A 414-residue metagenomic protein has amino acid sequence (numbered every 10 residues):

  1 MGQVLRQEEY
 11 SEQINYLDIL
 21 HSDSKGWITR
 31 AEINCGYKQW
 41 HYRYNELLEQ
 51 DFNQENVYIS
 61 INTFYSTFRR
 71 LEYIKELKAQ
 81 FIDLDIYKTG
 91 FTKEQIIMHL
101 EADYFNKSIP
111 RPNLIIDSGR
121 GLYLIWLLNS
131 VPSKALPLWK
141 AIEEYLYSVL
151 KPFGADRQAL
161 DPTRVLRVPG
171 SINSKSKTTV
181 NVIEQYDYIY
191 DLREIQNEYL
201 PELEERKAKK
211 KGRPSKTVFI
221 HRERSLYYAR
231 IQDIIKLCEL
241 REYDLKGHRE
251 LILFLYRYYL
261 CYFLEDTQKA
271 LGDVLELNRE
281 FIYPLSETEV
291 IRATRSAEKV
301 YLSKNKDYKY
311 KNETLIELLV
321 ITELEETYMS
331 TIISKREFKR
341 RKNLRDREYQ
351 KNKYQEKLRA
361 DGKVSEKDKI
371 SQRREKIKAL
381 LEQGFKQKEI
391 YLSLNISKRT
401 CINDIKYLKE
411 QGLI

Functional and structural regions predicted by a protein language model:
M1-R120, L128-A141: Signature for HUH/AEP ssDNA processing cores
L47-D51, L100-S108, I142-G154, L260 (+2 more regions): Hydrophobic, Leu/Ile/Phe/Ala-enriched alpha-helical segments that form helix-helix packing faces
T67-E94, S130-L251: DNA replication initiation modules
L114-G119, A155-P162, Y283-S296: A generic structural motif
N129-P132, I172, E202-E375, L381-E382 (+3 more regions): Modules that initiate DNA replication and primer synthesis
T400-I414: Short, solvent-exposed alpha-helical "recognition" segments
